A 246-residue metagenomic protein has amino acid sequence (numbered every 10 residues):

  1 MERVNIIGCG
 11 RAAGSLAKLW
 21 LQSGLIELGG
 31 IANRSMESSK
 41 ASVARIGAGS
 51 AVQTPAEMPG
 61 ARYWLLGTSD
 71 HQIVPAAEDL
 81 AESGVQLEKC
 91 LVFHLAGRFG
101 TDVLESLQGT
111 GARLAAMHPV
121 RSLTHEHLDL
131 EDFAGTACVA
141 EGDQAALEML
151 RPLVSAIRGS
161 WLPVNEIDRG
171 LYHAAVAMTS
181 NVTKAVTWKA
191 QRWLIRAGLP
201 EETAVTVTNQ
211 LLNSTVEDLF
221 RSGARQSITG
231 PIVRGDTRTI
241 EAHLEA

Functional and structural regions predicted by a protein language model:
M1-P59: NAD(P)+-binding Rossmann beta1-loop-alpha1 motif at the extreme N-terminus of oxidoreductases
C9, A96-R98, G142-A145: Short coil/turn segments
G14, K18-Q22, A44, E78 (+3 more regions): Short, well-ordered alpha-helices that flank and scaffold nucleotide-derived cofactor binding pockets
G29-N33, V92-L95, A140: Short, hydrophobic beta-strand segments that form beta-sheet elements in well-ordered domains
M36, R45-L128: Rossmann-like NAD(P)(H) cofactor-binding subdomain of soluble oxidoreductases
K40-R45, L107-R113, L128-F220: Internal alpha-helical scaffold of NAD(P)-dependent oxidoreductase catalytic cores
T215-A246: Interdomain hinge/lid region at the active-site interface of Rossmann-like NAD(P)-dependent oxidoreductases
